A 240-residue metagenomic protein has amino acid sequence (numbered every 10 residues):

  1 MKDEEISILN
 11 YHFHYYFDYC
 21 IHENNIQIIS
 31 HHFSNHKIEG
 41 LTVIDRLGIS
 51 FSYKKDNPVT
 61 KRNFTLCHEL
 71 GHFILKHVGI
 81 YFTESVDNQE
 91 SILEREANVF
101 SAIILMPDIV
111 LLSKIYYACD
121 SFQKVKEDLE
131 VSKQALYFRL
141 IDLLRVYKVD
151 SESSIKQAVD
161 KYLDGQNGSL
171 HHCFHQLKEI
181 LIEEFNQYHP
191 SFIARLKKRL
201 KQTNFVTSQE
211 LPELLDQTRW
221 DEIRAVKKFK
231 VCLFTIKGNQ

Functional and structural regions predicted by a protein language model:
M1-Q240: Active-site hotspot residues in diverse enzymes, especially metal/ion-binding acidic/histidine motifs
